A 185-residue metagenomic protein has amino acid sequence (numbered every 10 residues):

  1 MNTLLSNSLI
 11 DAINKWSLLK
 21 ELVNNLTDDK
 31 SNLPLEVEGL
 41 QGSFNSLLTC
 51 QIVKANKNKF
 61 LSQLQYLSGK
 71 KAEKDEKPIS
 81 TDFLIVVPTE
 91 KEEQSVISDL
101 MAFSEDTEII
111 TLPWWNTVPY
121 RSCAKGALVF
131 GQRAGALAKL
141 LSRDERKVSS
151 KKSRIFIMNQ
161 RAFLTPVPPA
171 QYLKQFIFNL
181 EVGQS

Functional and structural regions predicted by a protein language model:
M1-S185: ASCE RecA-like P-loop NTPase motor cores that couple ATP hydrolysis to mechanical translocation on nucleic acids
